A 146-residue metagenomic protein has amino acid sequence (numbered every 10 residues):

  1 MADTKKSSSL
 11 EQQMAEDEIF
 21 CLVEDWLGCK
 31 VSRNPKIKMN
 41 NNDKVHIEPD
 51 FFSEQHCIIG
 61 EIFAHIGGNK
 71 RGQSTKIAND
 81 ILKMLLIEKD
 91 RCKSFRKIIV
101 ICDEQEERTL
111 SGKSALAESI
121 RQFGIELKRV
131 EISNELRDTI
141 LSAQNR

Functional and structural regions predicted by a protein language model:
M1-K38: Acidic-basic catalytic patches of nuclease active cores, encompassing PD-(D/E)XK and other metal-cofactor nuclease
P35-I37, I98-E104, E131-I132: Acidic carboxylate-rich catalytic motifs and surrounding loops in phosphoryl-/glycosyl-chemistry enzymes
K38, H65-G67, N134-E135: Short, solvent-exposed loop/turn segments at secondary-structure junctions
K38-K44, E104-T109: Acidic-and-aromatic substrate-binding clefts and catalytic sites of carbohydrate-active enzymes
I47: Beta-rich catalytic cores
D50-E61: Active-site beta-strand-loop-beta-strand hairpin of nuclease catalytic cores that positions key catalytic residues
F63-I120: Catalytic cores of nucleic-acid endonucleases
L82-L85, L110-R146: Non-catalytic C-terminal interaction segments of nucleic acid-processing enzymes
